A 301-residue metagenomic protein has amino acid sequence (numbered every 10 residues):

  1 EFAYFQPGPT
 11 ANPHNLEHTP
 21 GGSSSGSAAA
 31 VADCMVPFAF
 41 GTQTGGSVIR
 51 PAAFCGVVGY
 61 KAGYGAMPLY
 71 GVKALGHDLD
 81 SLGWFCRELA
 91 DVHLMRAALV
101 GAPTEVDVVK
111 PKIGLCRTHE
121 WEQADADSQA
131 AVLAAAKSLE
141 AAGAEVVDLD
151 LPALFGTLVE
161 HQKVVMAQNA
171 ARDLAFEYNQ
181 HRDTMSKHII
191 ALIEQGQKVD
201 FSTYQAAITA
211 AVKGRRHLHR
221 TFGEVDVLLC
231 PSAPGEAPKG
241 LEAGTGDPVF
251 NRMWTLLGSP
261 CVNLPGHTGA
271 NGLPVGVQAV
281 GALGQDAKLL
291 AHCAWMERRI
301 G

Functional and structural regions predicted by a protein language model:
E1-Y4: Acidic/His- and Gly-rich active-site-bordering loop/insert found across diverse amide/peptide-bond hydrolases
G8-S23: Short pre-catalytic strand/loop immediately N-terminal to key active-site residues, enriched for Gly-Thr
T10, Q162, A206, A233-M253: Short, surface-exposed loop/helix-turn segments at secondary-structure junctions that function as lids/hinges flanking
D33-W121, L133-S138, A142, Q205 (+2 more regions): Structural helix-boundary/capping segments
K110, V164-H219, P265-G276: Short helix-loop capping/hinge segments that flank enzyme active sites or metal/cofactor-binding pockets
D127-D150, A175-Q180, Y204, I208-V225: Acyltransferase
H217-H219, L241, T245-P265: Small-aliphatic-rich amphipathic alpha-helix that forms the alpha element of a beta-alpha
